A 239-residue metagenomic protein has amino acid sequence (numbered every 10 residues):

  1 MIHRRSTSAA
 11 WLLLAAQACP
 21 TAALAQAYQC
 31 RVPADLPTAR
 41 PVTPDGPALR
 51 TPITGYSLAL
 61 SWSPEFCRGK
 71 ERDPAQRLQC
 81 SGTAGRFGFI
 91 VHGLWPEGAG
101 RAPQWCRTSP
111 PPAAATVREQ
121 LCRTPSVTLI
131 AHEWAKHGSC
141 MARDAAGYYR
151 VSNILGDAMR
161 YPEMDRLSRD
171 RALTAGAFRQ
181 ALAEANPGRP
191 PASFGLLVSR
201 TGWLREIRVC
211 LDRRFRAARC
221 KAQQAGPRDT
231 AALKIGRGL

Functional and structural regions predicted by a protein language model:
I2-H3, A23-G55: Non-catalytic, low-structured ubiquitin/UBL-interacting segments
I2-W11: Bacterial N-terminal signal peptides that target proteins for export
L12-L13, A23: Cleavable N-terminal signal peptides
Q26-R40, D73, P125-L239: C-terminal, well-folded lobe of enzymatic/effector domains
V42-R123: Betabetaalpha-Me/HNH-type nuclease active-site subdomain
